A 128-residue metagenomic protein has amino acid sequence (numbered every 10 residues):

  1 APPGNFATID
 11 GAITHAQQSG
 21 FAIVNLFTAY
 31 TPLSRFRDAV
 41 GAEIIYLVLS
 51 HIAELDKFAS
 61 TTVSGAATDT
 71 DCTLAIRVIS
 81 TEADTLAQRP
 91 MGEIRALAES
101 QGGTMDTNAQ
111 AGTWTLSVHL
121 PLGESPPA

Functional and structural regions predicted by a protein language model:
A1-A22, I45: Short beta-to-alpha transition helix within the HATPase_c
P2-F6, L33, A67-D69: Conserved sequence/structural motifs within the catalytic ATP-binding
A16-L26, S60, G103: Short conserved segments within the C-terminal catalytic ATPase subdomain
F21-L49, A53: Conserved short strand/loop->alpha-helix "switch" segment adjacent to the catalytic nucleotide/phosphoryl-transfer site
Y46, S50, E54, D84-H119: ATP phosphate-binding glycine-rich loop and adjacent ATP-lid/helix-beta elements within ATP-binding kinase/ATPase
S60-I79, N108: Short beta-strand/loop element within the Bergerat-fold HATPase_c
T70-R95, P127: Glycine-rich/acidic phosphate-handling loop/turn and adjacent ATP-lid/helix of nucleotide-binding kinase/ATPase domains
V78, S117-E124: C-terminal beta-strand of the catalytic ATP-binding
